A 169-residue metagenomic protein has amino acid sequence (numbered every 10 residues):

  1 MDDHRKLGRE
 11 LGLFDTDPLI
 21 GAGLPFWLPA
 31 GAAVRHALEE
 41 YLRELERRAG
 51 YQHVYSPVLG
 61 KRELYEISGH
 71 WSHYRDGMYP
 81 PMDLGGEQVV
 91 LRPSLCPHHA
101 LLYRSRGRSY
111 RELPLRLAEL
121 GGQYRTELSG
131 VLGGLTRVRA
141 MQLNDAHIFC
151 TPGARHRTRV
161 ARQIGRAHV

Functional and structural regions predicted by a protein language model:
M1-L132, T136, I148: Auxiliary tRNA-acceptor-end handling modules of aminoacyl-tRNA synthetases
V34-R35, G153-V160: A conserved hydrophobic secondary-structure block that centers on an alpha-helix together with its immediately flanking
A167-V169: Conserved small/polar residues in nucleotide/adenosyl-binding loops
